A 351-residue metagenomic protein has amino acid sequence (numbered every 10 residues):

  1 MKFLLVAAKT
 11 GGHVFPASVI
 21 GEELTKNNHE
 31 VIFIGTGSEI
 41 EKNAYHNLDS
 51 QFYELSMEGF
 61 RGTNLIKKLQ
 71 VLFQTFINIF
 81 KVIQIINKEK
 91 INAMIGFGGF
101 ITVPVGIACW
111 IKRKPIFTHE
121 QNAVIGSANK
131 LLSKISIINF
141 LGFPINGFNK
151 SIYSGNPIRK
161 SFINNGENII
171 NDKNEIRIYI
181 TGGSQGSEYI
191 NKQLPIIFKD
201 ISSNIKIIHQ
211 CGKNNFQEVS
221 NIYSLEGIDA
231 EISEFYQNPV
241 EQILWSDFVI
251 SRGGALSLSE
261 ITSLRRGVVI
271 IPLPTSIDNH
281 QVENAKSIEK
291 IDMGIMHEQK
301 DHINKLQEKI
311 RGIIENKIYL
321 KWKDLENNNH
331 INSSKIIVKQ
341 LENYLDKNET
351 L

Functional and structural regions predicted by a protein language model:
F3-A8, N27-Q74, Q299-K300: Conserved nucleotide-sugar phosphate-binding/catalytic loop shared by glycosyltransferases and other
L5-P16, E188: A short, glycine/small-residue-rich beta-strand->loop->alpha-helix junction that serves as a flexible
H13-T25: Short amphipathic alpha-helix
E30, Q51, W110-E167: Active-site-proximal region of nucleotide-activated glycan assembly enzymes, centered on histidine/acidic-rich loops
E39, N43-L48, N164-V249, V282-A285 (+1 more regions): Donor-nucleotide binding loops and adjacent catalytic segments primarily of GT-B fold Leloir glycosyltransferases
N64-A93: An amphipathic, basic-hydrophobic alpha-helix
I91-A93, L244-S259, R266: Acidic donor-binding loop of glycosyltransferase active sites
I295, K300-N329, K347-L351: Conserved donor-nucleotide binding/catalytic region of nucleotide-linked donor-dependent transferases
